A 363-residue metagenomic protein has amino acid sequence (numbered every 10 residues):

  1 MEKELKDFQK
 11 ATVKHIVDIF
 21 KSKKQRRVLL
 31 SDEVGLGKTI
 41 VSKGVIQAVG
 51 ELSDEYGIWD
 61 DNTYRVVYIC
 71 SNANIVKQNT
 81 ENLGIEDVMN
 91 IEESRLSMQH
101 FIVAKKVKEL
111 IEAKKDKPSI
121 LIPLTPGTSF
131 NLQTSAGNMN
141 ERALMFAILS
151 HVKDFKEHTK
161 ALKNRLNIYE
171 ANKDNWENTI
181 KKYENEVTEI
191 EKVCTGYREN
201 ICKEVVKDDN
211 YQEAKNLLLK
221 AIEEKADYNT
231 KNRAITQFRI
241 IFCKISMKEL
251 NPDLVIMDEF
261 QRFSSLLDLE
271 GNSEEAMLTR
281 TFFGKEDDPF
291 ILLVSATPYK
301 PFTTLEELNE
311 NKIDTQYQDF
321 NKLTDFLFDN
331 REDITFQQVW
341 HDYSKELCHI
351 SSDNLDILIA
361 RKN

Functional and structural regions predicted by a protein language model:
M1-L29, I40: Conserved pre-motif I regulatory segment
Q25, L36-I58, A73-I91, E223-D353: Signature of the SF2 helicase/ATPase Hel1-core->accessory helical subdomain module
R27-L29, R65-V67, L254: Residue-level preference for the first positions of well-ordered beta-strands
D32: The Walker A (P-loop) glycine that initiates the GxxxxGKT/S ATP-binding motif of P-loop NTPases
D60-N72: Conserved RecA-like ASCE P-loop NTPase motor core of nucleic-acid helicases/translocases
R65, E93-K244: Coupling/switch/interface segments within P-loop NTPase motor domains and analogous charged loops in nucleic-acid
I69, P123, L254-I256: Structural motif
A360-N363: Conserved helicase/translocase motor-coupling segment
